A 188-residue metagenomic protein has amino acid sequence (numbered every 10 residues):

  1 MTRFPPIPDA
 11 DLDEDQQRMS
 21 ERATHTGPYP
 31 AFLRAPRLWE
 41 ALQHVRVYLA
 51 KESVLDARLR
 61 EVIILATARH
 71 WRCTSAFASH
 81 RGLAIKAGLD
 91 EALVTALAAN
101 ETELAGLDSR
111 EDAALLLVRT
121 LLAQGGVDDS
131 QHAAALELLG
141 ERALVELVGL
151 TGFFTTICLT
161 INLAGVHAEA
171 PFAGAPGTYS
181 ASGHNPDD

Functional and structural regions predicted by a protein language model:
M1-D188: Hydrophobic alpha-helical segments
